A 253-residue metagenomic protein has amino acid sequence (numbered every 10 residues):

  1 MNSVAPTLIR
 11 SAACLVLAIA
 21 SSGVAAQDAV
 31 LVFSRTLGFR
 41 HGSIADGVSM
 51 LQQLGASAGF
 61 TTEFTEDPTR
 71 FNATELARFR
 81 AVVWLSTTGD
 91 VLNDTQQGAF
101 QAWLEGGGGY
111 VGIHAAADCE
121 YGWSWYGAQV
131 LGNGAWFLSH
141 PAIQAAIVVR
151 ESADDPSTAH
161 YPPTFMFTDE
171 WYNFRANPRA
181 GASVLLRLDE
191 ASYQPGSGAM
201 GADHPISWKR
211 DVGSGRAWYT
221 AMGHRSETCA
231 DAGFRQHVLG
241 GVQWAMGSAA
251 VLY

Functional and structural regions predicted by a protein language model:
M1-A12: Bacterial N-terminal signal peptides that target proteins for export
T7, L15, A25-A26: Low-complexity, intrinsically disordered segments with a bias for serine/threonine
A13, Q27-D28, V32-S34, G42-A45 (+5 more regions): Extracellular ligand-binding/catalytic regions of CAZymes and related secreted enzymes and adhesion modules
A20-S21: N-terminal signal peptide c-region/cleavage motif recognized by signal peptidases
L31-C119: Helical hinge/lid and interdomain linker segments adjacent to catalytic or ligand-binding clefts that mediate domain
W84, G89-P163: A glycine-rich, often tryptophan-bearing local segment used as a flexible ligand/cofactor-contacting loop or short
G127-V130, F167, R175-A182, G223 (+2 more regions): Oxidoreductase and adenylate-handling cofactor-binding alpha/beta cores
W136-G213: Catalytic beta-strand/loop cores that center a nucleophilic Ser/Cys/Thr and support acyl-enzyme chemistry
